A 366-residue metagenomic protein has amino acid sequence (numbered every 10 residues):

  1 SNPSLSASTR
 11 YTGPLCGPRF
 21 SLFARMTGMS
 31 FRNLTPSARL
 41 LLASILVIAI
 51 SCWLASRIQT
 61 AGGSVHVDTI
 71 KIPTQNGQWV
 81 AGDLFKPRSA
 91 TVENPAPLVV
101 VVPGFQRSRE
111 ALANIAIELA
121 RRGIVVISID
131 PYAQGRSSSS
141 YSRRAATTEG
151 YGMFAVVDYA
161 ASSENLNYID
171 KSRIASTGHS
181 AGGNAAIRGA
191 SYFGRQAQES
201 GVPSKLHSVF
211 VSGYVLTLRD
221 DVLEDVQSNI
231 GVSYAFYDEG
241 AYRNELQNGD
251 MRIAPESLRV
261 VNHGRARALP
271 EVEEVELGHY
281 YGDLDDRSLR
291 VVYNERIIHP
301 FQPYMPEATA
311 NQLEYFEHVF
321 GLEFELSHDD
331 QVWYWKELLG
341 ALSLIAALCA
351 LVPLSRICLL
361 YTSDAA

Functional and structural regions predicted by a protein language model:
S1-R10, S21, R25: Low-acidity, Ser/Thr- and Arg-rich intrinsically disordered low-complexity segments
N33-P73, D83: An N-terminal hydrophobic leader/cap segment in hydrolases
S37, L41-I45, L338-L348: Alpha-helical transmembrane segments
V67-D329: Soluble extramembrane regions of membrane proteins in the secretory/endomembrane system
F324-A346, L359: Cytosolic-side membrane-insertion boundary helix
C349-I357: Alpha-helical transmembrane segments
Y361-A365: Conserved small/polar residues in nucleotide/adenosyl-binding loops
